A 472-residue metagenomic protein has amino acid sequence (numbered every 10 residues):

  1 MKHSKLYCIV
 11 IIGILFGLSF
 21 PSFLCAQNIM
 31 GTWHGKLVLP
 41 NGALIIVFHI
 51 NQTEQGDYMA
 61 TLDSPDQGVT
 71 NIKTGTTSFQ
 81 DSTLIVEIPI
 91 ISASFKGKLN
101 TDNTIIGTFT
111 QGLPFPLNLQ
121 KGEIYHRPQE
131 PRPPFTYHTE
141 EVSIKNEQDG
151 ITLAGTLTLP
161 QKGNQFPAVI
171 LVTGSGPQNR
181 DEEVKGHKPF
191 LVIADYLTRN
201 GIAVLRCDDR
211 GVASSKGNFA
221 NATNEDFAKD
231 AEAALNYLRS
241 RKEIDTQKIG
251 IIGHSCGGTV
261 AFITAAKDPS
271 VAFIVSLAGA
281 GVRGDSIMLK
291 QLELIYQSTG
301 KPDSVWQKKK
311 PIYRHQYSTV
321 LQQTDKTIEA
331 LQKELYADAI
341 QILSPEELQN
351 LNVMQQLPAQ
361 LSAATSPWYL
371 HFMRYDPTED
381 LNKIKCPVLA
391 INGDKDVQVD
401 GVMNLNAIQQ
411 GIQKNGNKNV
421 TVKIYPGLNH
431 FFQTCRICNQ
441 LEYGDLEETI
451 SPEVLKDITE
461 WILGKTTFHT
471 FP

Functional and structural regions predicted by a protein language model:
Q27-L99, I106-Q111, Q129, F190: Central antiparallel beta-sheet cores of small beta-barrel/beta-sandwich binding domains
I124-N164: N-terminal cap/lid segment of alpha/beta-hydrolase-fold proteins
Q165-S175: Short beta-strand element of the alpha/beta-hydrolase
E183-V204: Short amphipathic alpha-helix adjacent to the substrate-entry channel of hydrolases
N221-K242: Alpha/beta-hydrolase active-site loop
V275-D380: Accessory cap/linker subdomain of secreted extracellular hydrolases
I384, A390-N392: Short beta-strand/loop motif that positions the catalytic acidic residue of the alpha/beta-hydrolase fold
V397-L405: Conserved alpha/beta-hydrolase "acid-adjacent" motif
